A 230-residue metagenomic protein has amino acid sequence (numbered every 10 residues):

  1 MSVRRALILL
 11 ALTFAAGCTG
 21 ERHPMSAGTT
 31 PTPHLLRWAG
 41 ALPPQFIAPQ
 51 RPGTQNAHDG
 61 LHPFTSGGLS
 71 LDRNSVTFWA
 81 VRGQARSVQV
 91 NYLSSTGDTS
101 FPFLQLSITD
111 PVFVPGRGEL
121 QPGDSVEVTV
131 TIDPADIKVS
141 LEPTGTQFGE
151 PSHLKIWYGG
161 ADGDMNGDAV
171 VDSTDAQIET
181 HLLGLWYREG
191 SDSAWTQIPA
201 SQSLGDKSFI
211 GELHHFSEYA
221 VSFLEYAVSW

Functional and structural regions predicted by a protein language model:
M1-A16: Sec-dependent bacterial lipoprotein signal peptides
G17-A48, Y226-W230: Bacterial Sec-dependent N-terminal signal peptides
P24-M25, Q84, D98, E225: Secreted/processed peptides and extracellular or luminal domains of membrane proteins
P31-T77, V81-V88, T96, S100 (+1 more regions): Proteolytic processing hotspots in large secreted/extracellular or virion-associated proteins and select intracellular
S94, P143-Q147, P199-Q202, E212-S217: Secondary-structure transition/turn motif
Y158-G160, Q202, H215, E225: A mature extracytoplasmic/lumenal domain signature
D192, T196-L204: Short, surface-exposed loop motifs enriched in S/T, G, D/E and P with embedded aromatic residues
S208-W230: C-terminal beta-strand-rich structural cap/linker in extracellular carbohydrate-active enzymes
